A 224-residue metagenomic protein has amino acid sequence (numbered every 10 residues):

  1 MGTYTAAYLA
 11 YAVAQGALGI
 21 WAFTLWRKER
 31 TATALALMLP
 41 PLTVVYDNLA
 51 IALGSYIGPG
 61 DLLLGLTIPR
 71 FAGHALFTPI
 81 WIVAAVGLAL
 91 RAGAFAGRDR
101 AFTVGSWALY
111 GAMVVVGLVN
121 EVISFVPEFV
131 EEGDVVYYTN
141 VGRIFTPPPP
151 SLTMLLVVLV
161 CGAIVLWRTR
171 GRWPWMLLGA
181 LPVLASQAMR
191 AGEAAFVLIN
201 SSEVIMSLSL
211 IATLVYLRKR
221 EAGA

Functional and structural regions predicted by a protein language model:
M1-A17: Hydrophobic transmembrane alpha-helical segments in integral membrane proteins
M1-T3, L64-L76, D134-S151: Short aromatic-rich membrane-water interface segments that cap or initiate transmembrane helices in multi-pass membrane
G16-W26, Y46, A50-L62, A72-S106: Internal transmembrane alpha-helix with an interfacial aromatic "cap," most often the third helix
A17-T24, I82-A89, Y138-P174: Alpha-helical transmembrane segments in multipass membrane proteins, preferentially the mid-helix core
L42-N48, L109-V119, L178-G192: Aromatic-anchored segments of alpha-helical transmembrane domains
G60-A72, D99, E132-G133, A195-I205: Non-cytosolic membrane-interface motifs at loop->transmembrane helix junctions
T78, L156-A224: C-terminal transmembrane-bundle signature of multipass membrane proteins, characterized by strong activation on
L88-V157: Membrane-proximal helix-loop-helix units in multi-pass membrane proteins
